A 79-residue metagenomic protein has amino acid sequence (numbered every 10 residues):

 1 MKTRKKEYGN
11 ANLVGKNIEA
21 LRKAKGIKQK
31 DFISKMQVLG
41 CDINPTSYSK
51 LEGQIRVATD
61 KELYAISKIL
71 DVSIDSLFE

Functional and structural regions predicted by a protein language model:
M1-K25: A short, Lys/Arg-rich alpha-helix, primarily the initiator
I18, Q29, P45, D60-L63: Helix-turn-helix DNA-binding elements, focusing on the entry/boundary residues of the two helices that contact DNA
E19, K23, Q37-V38, G53-I55: Residue-level detection of the helix-turn-helix DNA-binding "recognition helix"
G26-K50: Short alpha-helical DNA-recognition segment
F32, E62-L70, L77-F78: Hydrophobic micro-packing sites on short alpha-helices
G53-A65: Short, basic-rich loop-to-helix N-cap that marks the start of a DNA-contacting helix
